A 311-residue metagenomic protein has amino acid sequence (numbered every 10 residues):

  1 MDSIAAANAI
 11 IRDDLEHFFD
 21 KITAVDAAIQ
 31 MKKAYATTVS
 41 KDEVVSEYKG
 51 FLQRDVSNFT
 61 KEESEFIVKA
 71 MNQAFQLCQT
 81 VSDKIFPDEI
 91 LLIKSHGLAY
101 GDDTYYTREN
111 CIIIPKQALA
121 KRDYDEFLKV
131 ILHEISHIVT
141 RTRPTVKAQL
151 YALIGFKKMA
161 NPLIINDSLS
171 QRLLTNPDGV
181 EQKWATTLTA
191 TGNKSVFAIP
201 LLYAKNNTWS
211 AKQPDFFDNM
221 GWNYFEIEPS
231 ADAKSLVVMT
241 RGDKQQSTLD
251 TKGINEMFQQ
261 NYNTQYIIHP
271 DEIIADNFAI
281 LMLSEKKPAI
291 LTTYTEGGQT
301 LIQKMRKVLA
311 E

Functional and structural regions predicted by a protein language model:
M1-S64: N-terminal mature-domain "stem" immediately C-terminal to a signal peptide or N-terminal signal-anchor/transmembrane
Y48-N110: Auxiliary, metal-adjacent structural segments of Zn-dependent hydrolase domains
N58-K69, K121-V130, Q265-I273: Soluble non-cytosolic domains of exported or imported proteins
S95-L132, R141: Active-site scaffold of zinc-dependent metalloenzymes
R143-E226, D271-L309: Post-HExxH zinc-binding segment in Zn-dependent metallohydrolases
I199-Q260: Long, low-complexity, polar/charged, intrinsically disordered or flexibly structured peripheral segments
D243-K244, T248-E285: Extracellular low-complexity, Gly/Ser/Thr-rich intrinsically disordered linkers and protease-sensitive activation/hinge
